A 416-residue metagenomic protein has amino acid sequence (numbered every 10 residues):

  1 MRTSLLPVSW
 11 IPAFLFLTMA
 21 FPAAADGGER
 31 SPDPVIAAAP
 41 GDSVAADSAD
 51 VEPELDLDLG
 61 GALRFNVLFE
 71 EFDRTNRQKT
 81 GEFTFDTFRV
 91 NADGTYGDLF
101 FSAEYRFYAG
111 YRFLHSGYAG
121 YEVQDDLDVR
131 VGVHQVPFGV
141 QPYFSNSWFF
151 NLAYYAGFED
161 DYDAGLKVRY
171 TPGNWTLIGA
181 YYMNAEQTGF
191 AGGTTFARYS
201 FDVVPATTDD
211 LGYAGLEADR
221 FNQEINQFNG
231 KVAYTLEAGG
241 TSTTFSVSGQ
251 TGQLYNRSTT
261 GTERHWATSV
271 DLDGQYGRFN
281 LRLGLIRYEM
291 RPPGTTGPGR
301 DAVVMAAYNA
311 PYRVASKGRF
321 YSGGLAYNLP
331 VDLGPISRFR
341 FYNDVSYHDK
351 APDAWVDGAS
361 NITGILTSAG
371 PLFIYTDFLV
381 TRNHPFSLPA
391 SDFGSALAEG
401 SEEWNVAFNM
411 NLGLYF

Functional and structural regions predicted by a protein language model:
F21-R64, F416: N-terminal periplasmic/intermembrane-space "pro-region" immediately following the signal or transit peptide
V44-D56, Y121-V129, F158-G299, V303-Y321 (+1 more regions): Signature for the C-terminal beta-barrel architecture of outer-membrane proteins
V51-F72, K79-T188, G193, Y234-E237 (+3 more regions): Outer membrane beta-barrel
G61-F69, A103-Y105, V131-V133, G179-M183 (+5 more regions): Transmembrane beta-barrel strands of outer-membrane/channel proteins
N66-R74, R106-G110, F138-V140, S145 (+10 more regions): Sequence/structural signature of outer-membrane beta-barrel proteins
N76-T80, N146-N151, T194-D202, T262-R264 (+3 more regions): Flexible, surface-exposed loop regions and adjacent strand-edge segments of Gram-negative outer-membrane beta-barrel
T80-E82, Y105-L114, E159-D161, N222-E224 (+3 more regions): Solvent-exposed loop/turn segments connecting transmembrane beta-strands in outer-membrane beta-barrel proteins
G323, E402-F416: Outer-membrane beta-barrel "beta-signal"
